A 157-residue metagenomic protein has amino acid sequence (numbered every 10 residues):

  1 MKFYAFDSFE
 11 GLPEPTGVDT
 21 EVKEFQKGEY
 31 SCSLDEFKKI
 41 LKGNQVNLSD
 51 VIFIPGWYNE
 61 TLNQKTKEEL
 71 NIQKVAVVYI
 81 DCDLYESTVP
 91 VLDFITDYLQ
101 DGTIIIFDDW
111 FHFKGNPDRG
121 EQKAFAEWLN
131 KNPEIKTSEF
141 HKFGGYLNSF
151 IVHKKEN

Functional and structural regions predicted by a protein language model:
M1-N157: S-adenosylmethionine/decaboxylated-SAM
